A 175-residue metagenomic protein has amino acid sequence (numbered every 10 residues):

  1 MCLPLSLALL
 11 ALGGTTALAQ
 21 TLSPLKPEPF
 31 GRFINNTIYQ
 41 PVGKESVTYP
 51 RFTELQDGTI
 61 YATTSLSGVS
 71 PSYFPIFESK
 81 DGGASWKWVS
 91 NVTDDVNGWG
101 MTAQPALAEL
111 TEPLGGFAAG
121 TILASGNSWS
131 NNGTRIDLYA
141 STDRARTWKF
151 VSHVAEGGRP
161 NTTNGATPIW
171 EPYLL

Functional and structural regions predicted by a protein language model:
M1-L22: Fungal secretory targeting signals
Q20-Q56: Low-complexity, Ser/Thr/Pro/Gly-enriched N-terminal "stalk/linker" regions
L22-T37, F77-V92, Y139-S152: Asp-box/BNR beta-propeller loop motif
P41-S70, F74-E78, W88-D95: Internal amphipathic alpha-helical repeat/solenoid segments
P41-V47, D95-Q104, R159-I169: Short glycine-/Asp-/Thr-/Trp-enriched loop segments that recur within the blades of beta-propeller repeat domains
R51-L55, T59-G68, L107-L110, G116-N131 (+2 more regions): Hydrophobic core segments of beta-strands in well-ordered, beta-rich domains
Y73-I76, K80-S128: Blade-loop segments of beta-propeller domains
T147-W170, L175: Short, flexible helix-coil linker/hinge segments at the edges of structured domains or between repeats
